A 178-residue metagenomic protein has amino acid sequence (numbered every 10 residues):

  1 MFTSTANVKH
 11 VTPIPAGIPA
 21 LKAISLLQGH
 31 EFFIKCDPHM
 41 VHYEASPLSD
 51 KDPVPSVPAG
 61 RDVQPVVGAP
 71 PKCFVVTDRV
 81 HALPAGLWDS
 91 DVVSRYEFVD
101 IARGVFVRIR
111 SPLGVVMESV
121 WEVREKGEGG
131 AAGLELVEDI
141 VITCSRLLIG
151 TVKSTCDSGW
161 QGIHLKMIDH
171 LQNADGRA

Functional and structural regions predicted by a protein language model:
M1-C73: Hydrophobic ligand-binding cavity/cleft-lining segments
T3, L147, G176-A178: Detector for long, hydrophilic, low-complexity intrinsically disordered regions
V8-H10, V76, S94, S119 (+1 more regions): Hydrophobic residues positioned within well-ordered beta-strands of beta-sheet architectures
V75-A85, F106-P112: Short beta-strand segments that buttress and anchor functional surface loops
V80-V92, V115-S119: Short, surface-exposed beta-strand/loop "edge" segments at domain boundaries and coil↔beta transitions
E97-S158: Beta-strand/loop substructures that line and gate deep hydrophobic ligand-binding cavities in soluble
K166-A178: Short, highly charged C-terminal tails/helix-capping segments
